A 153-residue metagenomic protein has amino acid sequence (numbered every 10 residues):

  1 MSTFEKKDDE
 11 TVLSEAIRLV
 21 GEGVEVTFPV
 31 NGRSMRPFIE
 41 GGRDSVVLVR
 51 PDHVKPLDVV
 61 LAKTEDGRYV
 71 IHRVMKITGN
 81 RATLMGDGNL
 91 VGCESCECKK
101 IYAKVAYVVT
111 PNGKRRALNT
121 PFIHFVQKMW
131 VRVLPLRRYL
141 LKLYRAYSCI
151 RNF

Functional and structural regions predicted by a protein language model:
M1-F153: Extended hydrophobic leader/signal-anchor segments used for secretion and membrane insertion
